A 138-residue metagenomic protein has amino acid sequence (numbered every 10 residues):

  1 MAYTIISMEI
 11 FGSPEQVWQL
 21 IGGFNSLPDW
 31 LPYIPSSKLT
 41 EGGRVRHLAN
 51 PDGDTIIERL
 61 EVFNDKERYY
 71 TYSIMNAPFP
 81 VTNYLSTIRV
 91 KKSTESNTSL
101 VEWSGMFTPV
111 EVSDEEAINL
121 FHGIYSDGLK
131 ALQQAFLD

Functional and structural regions predicted by a protein language model:
M1-E41: Hydrophobic ligand-binding cavity/cleft-lining segments
S13-Q16, S26, I56, N97 (+1 more regions): Short phosphate-engaging motifs
V17-I21, L27, R46, L60 (+3 more regions): Hydrophobic pocket/interface hotspot
Q19-D29, D65, S126, K130 (+1 more regions): Short, intrinsically disordered, mixed-charge
L31-K38, V45-P51, G123-Y125, L137: Short N-terminal helix-initiation segments at or just after the protein's N-terminus
S36, P51-L100, M106-E111, Q134: Hydrophobic-ligand binding "helix-grip"
G42-R44, E67: Short acidic/glycine-enriched loop/turn segments that link adjacent beta-strands
F107-D138: A conserved amphipathic terminal alpha-helix motif
